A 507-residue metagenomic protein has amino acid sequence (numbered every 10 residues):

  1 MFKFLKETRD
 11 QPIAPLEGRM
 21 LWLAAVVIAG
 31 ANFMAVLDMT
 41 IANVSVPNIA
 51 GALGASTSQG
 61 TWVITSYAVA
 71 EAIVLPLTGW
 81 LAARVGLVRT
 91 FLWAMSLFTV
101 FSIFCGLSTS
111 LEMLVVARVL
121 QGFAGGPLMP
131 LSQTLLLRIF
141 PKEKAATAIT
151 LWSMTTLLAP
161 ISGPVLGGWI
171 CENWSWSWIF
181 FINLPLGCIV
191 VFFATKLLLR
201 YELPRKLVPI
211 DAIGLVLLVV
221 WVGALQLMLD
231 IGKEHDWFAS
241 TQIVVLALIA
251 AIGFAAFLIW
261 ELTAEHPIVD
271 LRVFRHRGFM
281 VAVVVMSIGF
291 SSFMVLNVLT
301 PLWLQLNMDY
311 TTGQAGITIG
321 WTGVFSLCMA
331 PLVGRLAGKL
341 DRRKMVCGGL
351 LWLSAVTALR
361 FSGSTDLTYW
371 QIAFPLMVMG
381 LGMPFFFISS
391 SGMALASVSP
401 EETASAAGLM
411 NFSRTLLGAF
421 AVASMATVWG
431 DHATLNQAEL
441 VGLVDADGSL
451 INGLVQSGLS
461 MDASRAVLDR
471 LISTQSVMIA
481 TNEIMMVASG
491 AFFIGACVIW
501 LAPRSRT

Functional and structural regions predicted by a protein language model:
M1-L16: Short, Lys/Arg-rich, polar N-terminal cytosolic tail immediately upstream of the first transmembrane signal-anchor
K3, P185-L203, V220-I231, I249-T263 (+1 more regions): C-terminal membrane-cytosol helix-exit motif in multi-pass small-molecule transporters
D10, I189, M410-P503: Hydrophobic transmembrane architecture of multi-pass small-molecule transporters
R19-A83, V88-A94, S102, M113-L114 (+8 more regions): Transmembrane core module of solute transporters
L75-G214: Helix-loop-helix hairpins in multi-pass membrane proteins, especially solute transporters
T109, P141, L197-R200, K233-E234 (+5 more regions): Short helix-capping/hinge motifs at transmembrane helix termini and TM-loop junctions
S153, A159-S162, L296, I372-I451: Small-residue-rich alpha-helical segments with characteristic i,i+4
L186-L225, Q242, V269-R275, T434-G458: Central mid-sequence intracellular linker of multi-pass
